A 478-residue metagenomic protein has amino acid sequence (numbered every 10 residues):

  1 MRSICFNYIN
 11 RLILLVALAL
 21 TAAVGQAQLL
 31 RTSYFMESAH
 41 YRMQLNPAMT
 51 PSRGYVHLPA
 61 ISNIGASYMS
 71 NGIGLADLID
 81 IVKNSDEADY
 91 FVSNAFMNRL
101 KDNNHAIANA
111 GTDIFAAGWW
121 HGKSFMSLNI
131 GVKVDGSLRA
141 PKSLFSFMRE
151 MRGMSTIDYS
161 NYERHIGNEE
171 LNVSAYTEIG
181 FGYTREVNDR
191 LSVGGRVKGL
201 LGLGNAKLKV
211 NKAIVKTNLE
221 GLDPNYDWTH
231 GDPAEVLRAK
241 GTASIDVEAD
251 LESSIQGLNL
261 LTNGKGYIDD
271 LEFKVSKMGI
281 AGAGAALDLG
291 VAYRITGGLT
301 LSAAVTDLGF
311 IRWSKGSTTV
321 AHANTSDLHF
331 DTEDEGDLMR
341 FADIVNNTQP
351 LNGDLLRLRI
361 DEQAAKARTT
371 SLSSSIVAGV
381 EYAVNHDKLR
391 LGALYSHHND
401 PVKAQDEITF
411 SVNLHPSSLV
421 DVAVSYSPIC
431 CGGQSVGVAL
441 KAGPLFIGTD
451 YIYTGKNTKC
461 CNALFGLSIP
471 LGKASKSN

Functional and structural regions predicted by a protein language model:
M1-R31, V380: Bacterial Sec-dependent N-terminal signal peptides
Q28-N478: Subset of outer-membrane beta-barrel
